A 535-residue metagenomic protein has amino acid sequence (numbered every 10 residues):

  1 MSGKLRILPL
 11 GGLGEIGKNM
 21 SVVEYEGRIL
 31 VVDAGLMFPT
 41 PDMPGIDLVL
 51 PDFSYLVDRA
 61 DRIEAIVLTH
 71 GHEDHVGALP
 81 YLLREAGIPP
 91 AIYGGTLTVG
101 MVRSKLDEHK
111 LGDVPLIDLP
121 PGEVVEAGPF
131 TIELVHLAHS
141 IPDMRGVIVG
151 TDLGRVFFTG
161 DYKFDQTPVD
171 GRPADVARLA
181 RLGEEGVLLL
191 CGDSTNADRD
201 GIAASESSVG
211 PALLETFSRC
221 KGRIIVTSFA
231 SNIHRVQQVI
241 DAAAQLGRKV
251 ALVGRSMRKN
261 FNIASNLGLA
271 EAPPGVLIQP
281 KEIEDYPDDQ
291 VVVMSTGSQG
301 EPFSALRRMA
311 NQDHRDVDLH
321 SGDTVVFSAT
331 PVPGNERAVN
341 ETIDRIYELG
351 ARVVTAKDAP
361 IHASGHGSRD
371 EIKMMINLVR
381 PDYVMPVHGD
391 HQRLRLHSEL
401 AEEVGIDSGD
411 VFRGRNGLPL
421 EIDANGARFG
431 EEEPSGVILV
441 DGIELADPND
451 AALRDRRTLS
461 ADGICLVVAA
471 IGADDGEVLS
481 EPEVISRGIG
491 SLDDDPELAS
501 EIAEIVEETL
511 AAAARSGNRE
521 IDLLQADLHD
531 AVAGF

Functional and structural regions predicted by a protein language model:
M1, A526, D530-F535: Short, intrinsically disordered, charge-balanced linker/junction segments flanking boundaries in proteins
M1-V67, H72-Y286, S304-D318, R337-E341: His/Asp/Glu-rich metal-coordinating catalytic cores of metallo-dependent phosphodiesterases/hydrolases acting on
R199-S328, V332-K357, I361-N518, L523-D530: Hard-cation-handling environments
